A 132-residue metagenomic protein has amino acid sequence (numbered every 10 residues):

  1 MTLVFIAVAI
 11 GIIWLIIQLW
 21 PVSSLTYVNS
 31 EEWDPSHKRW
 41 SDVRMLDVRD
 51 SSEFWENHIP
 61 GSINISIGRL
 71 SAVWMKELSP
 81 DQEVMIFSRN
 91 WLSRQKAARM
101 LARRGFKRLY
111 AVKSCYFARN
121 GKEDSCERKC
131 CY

Functional and structural regions predicted by a protein language model:
M1-E32, V43, S51-E83, R89-Y132: Rhodanese-like catalytic fold shared by cysteine-dependent sulfurtransferases and DSP/PTP-type phosphatases
W33-K38: Short amphipathic alpha-helices and their capping/turn segments at secondary-structure boundaries
L46: Active-site flanking residues adjacent to catalytic metal/cofactor-binding acidic residues
